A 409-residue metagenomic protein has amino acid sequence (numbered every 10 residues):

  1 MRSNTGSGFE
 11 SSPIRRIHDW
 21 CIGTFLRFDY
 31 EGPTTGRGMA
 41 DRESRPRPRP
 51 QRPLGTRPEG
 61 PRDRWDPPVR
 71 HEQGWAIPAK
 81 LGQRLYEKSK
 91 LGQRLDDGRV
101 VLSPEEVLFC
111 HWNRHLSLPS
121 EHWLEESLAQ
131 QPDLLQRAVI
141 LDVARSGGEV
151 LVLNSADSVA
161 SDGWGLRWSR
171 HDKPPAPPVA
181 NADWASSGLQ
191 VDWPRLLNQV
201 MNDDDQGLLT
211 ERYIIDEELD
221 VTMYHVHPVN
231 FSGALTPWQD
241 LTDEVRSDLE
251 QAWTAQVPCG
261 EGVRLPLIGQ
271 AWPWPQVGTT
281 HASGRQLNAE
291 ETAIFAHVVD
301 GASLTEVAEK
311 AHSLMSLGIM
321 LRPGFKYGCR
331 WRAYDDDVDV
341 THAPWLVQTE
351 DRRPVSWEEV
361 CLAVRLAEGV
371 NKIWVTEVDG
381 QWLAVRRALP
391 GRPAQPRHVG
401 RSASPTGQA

Functional and structural regions predicted by a protein language model:
R2, S7-F9, H18-D19: Short, positively charged low-complexity motifs
R15-A409: Long Lys/Arg-rich low-complexity intrinsically disordered regions in nucleic-acid-associated proteins
